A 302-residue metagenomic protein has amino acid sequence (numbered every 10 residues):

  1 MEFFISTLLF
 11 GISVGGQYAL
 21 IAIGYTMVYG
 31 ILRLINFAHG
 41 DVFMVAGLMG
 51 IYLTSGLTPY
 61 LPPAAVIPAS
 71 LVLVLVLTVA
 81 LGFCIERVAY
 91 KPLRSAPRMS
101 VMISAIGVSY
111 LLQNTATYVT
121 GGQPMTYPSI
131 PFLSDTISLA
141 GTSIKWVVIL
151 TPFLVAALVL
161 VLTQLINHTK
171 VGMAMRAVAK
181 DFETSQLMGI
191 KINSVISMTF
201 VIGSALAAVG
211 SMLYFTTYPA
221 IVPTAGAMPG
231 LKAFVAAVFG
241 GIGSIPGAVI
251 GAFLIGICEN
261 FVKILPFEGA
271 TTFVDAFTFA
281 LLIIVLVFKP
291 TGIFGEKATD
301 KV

Functional and structural regions predicted by a protein language model:
M1-I21, M49, Y60-A69, A96-S100 (+4 more regions): Membrane-interfacial amphipathic/re-entrant helices at transmembrane-helix boundaries
E2-Q17, L165-I166, K170, I196-A237 (+1 more regions): Inter-helical junctions in multi-pass inner-membrane proteins, predominant in energy-converting antiporter-like
V14, S143-I221, I245-G251: Helix-loop-helix "hairpin" substructures at the membrane interface of multi-pass membrane proteins
G16, Y25-L48, S95-S100, V171-A174 (+5 more regions): Short, non-helical or kinked segments that cap or interrupt transmembrane helices
L20, V76-A80, K232-I255, T278-V287 (+1 more regions): Hydrophobic alpha-helical transmembrane segments of polytopic membrane proteins
I31-L34, A38-C84, V88, I264-E268: Membrane-embedded helix boundary and interhelical linker motif in transport proteins
L61-V108, T115, I250-I255, K289: Alpha-helical transmembrane segments within multi-pass membrane transporters and channels
P92-L93, R98-H168, V195, F261-F277 (+2 more regions): Transmembrane helix-bundle core of multi-pass membrane transporters and related energy-transducing complexes
